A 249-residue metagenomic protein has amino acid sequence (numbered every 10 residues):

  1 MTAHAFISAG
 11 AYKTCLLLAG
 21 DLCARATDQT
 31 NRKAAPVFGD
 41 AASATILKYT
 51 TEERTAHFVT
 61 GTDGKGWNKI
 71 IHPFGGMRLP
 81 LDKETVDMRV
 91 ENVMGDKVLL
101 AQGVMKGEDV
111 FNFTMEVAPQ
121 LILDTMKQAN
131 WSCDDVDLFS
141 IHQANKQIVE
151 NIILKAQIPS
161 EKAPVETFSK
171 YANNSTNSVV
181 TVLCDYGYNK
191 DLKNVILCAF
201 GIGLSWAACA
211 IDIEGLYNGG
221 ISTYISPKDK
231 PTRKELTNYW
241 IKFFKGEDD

Functional and structural regions predicted by a protein language model:
M1-H4, D21, I46: Alpha-helical metal-binding/catalytic segments enriched in His/Glu/Asp
M1-S8, M115-L123, D137-D249: Claisen-condensing/thiolase-fold acyl-transfer catalytic domains that form or cleave C-C bonds in fatty acid
S8-S43: Flexible, glycine-rich active-site loops centered on histidine and acidic residues that chelate a metal or position
L17-C23, R89-G95, I148-S160: Acidic-glycine-rich active-site phosphate/pyrophosphate-binding loop
A19-R25, G61-D63, S169-K170, A199-L204: Acidic, glycine-rich active-site loops and adjacent beta-strand->loop/helix elements that engage anionic groups
N31-N112, E116, Q120, D212-D249: Condensing-enzyme catalytic core mediating Claisen C-C bond formation in acyl metabolism
N130-D135: Short, surface-exposed connector motifs at secondary-structure boundaries
